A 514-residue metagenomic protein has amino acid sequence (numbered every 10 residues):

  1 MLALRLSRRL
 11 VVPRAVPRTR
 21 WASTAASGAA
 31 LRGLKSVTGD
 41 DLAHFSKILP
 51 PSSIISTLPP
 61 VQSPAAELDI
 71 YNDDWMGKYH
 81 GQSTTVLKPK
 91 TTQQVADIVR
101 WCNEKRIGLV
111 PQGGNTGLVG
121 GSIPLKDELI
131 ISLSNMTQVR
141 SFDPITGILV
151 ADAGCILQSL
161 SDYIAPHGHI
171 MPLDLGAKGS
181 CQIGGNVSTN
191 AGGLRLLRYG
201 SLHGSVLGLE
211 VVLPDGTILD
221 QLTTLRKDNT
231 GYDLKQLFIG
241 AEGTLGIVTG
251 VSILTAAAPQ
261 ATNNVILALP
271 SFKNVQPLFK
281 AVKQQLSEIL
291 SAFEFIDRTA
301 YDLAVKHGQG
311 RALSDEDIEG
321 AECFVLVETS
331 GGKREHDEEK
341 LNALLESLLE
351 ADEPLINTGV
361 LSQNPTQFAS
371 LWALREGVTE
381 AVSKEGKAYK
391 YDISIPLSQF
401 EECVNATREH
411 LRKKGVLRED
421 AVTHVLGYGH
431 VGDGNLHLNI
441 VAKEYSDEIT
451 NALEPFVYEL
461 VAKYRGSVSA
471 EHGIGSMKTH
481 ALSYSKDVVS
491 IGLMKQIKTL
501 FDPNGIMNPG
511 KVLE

Functional and structural regions predicted by a protein language model:
L2-E514: Noncatalytic alpha-helical scaffold of FAD-dependent oxidoreductases
